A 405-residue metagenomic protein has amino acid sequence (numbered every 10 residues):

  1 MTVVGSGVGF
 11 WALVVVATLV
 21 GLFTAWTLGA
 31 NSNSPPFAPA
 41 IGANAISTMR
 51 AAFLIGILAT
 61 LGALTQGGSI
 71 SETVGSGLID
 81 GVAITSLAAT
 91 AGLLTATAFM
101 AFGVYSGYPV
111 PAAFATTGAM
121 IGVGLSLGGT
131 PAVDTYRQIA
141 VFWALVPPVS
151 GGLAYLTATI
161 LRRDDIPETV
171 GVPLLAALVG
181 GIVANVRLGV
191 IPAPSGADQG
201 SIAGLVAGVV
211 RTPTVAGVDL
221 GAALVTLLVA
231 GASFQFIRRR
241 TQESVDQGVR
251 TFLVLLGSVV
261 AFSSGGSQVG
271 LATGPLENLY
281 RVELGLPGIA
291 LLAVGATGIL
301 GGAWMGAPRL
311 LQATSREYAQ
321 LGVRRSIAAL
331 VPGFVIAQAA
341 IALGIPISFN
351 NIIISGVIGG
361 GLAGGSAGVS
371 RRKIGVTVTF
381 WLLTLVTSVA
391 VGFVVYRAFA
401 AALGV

Functional and structural regions predicted by a protein language model:
M1-V405: Hydrophobic alpha-helical segments
